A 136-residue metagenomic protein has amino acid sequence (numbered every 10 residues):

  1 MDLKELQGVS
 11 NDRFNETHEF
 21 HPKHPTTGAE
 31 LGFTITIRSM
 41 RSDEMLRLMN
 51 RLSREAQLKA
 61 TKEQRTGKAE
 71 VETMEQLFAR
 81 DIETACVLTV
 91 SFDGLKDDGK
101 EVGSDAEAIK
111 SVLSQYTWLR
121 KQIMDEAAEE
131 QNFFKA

Functional and structural regions predicted by a protein language model:
M1, T84-V87, S111: Short, functionally important structural connectors and interaction interfaces within domains
M1-K59, E63, E129-A136: Short, charged/polar N-terminal "headpieces" of proteins
L3, S91-F92: Residues immediately flanking
H24, G67-K68, A106: Generic signal for short, ordered secondary-structure residues within or immediately flanking folded domains
R38-R41, G67, V71, F78 (+3 more regions): Intrinsic-disorder-associated interaction segments
S53-V90: Negatively charged, Asp/Glu-rich surface segments that serve as flexible interaction/assembly modules
D93-A136: C-terminal charged interaction modules
